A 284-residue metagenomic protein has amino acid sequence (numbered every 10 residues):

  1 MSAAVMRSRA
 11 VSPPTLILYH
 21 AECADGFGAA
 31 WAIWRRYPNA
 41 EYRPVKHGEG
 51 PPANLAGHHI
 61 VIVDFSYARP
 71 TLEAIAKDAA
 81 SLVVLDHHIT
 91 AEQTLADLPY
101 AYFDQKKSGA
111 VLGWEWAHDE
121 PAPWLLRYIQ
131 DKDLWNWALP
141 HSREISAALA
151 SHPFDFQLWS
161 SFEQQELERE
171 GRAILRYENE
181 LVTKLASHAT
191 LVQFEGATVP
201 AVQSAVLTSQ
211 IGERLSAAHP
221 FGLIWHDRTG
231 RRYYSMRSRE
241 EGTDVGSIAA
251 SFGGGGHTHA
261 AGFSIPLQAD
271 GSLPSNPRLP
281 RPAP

Functional and structural regions predicted by a protein language model:
M1-A147, V192-P284: Replace "Mg2+/Mn2+-dependent" with "divalent metal-dependent
Q130-T190: Hydrophobic, aromatic-enriched interface-forming segments
